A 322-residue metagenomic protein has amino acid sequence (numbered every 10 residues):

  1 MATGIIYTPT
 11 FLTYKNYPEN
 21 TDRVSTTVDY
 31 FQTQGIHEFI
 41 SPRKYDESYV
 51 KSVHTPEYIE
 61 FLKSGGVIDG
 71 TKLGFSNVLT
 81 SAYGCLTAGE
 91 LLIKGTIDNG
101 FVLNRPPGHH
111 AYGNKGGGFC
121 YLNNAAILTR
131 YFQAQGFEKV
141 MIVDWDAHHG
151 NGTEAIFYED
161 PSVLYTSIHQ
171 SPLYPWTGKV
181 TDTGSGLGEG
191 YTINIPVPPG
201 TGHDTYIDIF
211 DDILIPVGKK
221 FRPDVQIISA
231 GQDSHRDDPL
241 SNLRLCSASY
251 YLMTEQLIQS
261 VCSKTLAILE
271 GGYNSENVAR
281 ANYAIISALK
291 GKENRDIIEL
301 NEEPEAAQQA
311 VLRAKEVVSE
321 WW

Functional and structural regions predicted by a protein language model:
M1-W322: HDAC/HDAC-like amidohydrolase catalytic core signature
